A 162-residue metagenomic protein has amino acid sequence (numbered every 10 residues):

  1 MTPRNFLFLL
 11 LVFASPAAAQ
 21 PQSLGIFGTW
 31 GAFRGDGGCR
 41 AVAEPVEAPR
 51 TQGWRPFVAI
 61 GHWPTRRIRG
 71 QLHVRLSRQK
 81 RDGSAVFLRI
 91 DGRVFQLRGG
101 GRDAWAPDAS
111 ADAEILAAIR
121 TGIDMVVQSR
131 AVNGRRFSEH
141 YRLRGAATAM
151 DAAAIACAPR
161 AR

Functional and structural regions predicted by a protein language model:
M1-L7: Bacterial N-terminal signal peptides that target proteins for export
F8-L10, L24: Low-complexity, intrinsically disordered short peptide segments enriched in small/polar/basic residues
L10-A19: Hydrophobic h-region of N-terminal signal peptides that target proteins for export in Gram-negative bacteria
A19-R162: A generic "folded-domain core" signal
